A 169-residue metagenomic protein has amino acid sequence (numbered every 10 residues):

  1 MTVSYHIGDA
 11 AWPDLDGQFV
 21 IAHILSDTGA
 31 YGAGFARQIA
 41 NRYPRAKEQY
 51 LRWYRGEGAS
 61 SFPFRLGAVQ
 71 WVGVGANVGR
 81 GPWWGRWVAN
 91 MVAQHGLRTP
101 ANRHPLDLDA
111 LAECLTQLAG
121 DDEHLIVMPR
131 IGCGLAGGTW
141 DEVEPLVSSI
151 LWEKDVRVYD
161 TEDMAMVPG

Functional and structural regions predicted by a protein language model:
M1-G169: Macrodomain-like recognition of ADP-ribose-binding/processing modules
